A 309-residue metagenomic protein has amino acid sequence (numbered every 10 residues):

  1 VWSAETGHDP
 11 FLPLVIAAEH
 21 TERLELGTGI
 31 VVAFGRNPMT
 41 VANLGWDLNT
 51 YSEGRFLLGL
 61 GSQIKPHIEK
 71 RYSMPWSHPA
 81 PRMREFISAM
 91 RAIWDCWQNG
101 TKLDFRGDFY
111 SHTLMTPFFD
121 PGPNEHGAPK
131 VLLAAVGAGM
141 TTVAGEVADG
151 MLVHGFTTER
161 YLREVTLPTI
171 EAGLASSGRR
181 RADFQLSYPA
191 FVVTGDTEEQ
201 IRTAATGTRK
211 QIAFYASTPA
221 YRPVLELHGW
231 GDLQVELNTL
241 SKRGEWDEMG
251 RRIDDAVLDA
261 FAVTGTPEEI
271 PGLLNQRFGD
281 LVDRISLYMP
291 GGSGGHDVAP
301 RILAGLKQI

Functional and structural regions predicted by a protein language model:
V1-I309: Active-site-adjacent structural elements that line small-molecule/cofactor binding pockets in enzymes
